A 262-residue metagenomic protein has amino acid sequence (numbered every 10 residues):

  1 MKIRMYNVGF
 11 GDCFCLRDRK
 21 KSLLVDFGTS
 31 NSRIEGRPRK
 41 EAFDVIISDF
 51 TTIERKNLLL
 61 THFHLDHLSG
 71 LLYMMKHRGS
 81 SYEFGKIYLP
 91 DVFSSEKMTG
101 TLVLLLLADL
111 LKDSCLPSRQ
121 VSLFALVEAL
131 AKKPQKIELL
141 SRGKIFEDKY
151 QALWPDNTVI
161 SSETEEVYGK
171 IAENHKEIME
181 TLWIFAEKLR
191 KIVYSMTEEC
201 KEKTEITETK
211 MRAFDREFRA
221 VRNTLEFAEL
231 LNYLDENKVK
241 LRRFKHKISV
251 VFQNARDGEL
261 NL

Functional and structural regions predicted by a protein language model:
M1-I53, E259-L262: Conserved beta-strand hairpin/beta-sheet module of binuclear metal-dependent hydrolase folds, prominently
M1-K2, R17-S22, D49-N57, G79-E83 (+1 more regions): Generic structural signal for short, solvent-exposed loop/turn connectors between secondary structure elements
F10, F14, L60, A152-L153: Long, contiguous hydrophobic alpha-helical segments, chiefly transmembrane helices and signal peptides
F10-D12, S32, F63-S69, S94-K97: Active-site environment of divalent metal-dependent phosphoester hydrolases
D26, E35-G36, G70-L71, T99-T101 (+1 more regions): Short, solvent-exposed loop/turn and secondary-structure capping segments
F27-S30, F63, V92, P155-N157: Active-site metal-binding loops of divalent metal-dependent hydrolases
I34-L89: Active-site metal-binding motif and surrounding structural segment of the metallo-beta-lactamase
H77-L262: Flexible, acidic/histidine-containing loops and adjacent segments that form or flank the divalent-metal
